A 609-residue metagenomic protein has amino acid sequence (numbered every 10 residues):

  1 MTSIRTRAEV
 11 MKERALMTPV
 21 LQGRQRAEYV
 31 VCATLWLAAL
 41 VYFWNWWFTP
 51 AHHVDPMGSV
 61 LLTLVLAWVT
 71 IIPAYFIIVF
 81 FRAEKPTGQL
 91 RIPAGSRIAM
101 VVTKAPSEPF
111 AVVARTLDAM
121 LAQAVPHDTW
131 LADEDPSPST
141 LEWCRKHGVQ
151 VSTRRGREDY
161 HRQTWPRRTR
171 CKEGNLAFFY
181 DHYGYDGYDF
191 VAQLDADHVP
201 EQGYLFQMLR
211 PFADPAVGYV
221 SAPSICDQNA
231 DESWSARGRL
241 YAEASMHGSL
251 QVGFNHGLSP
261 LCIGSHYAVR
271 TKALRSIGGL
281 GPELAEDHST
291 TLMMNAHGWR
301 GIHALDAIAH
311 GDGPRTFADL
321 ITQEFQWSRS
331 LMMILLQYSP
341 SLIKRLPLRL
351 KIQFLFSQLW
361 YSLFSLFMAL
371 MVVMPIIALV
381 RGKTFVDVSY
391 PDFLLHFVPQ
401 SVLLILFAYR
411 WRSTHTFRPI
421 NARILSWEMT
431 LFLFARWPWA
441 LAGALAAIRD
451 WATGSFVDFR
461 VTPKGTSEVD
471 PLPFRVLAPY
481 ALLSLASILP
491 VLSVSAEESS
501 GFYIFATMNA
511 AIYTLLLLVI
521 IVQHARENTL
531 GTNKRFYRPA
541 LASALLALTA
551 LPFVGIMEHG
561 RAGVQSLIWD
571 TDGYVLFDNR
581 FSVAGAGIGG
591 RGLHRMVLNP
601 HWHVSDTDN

Functional and structural regions predicted by a protein language model:
T2-D118: N-proximal low-complexity "stem/linker" segments adjacent to membrane-targeting elements
V41-A67, V79-A83, Q89-I92, W360-T453 (+1 more regions): Membrane-embedded multi-pass helical conduit in multi-pass membrane proteins, especially envelope-biosynthetic
R115-H127: Short, acidic, metal-binding catalytic loop of nucleotide-sugar glycosyltransferases
D133-L141, R145, G156-E158: A conserved acidic beta->alpha catalytic loop
V151-Y188, Q202-A285, N295-A296, G313 (+1 more regions): Long helical/loop segments within the catalytic core of UDP-sugar-dependent glycosyltransferases, especially the large
V191: Short aromatic/hydrophobic "clamp" motif used to bind/position activated sugar donors
L194-V199: The conserved acidic donor/metal-binding loop of glycosyltransferases
P282, T291-A309: Catalytic donor-sugar/metal-binding loop of nucleotide-sugar-dependent glycosyltransferases
